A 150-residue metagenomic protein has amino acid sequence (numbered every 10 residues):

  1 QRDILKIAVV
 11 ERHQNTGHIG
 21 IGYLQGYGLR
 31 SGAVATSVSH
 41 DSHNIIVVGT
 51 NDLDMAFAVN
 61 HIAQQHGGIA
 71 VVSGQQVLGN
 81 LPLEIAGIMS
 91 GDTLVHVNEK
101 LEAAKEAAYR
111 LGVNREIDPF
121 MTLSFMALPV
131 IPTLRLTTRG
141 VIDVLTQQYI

Functional and structural regions predicted by a protein language model:
Q1-I150: Active-site microenvironment of metallo-dependent hydrolases
